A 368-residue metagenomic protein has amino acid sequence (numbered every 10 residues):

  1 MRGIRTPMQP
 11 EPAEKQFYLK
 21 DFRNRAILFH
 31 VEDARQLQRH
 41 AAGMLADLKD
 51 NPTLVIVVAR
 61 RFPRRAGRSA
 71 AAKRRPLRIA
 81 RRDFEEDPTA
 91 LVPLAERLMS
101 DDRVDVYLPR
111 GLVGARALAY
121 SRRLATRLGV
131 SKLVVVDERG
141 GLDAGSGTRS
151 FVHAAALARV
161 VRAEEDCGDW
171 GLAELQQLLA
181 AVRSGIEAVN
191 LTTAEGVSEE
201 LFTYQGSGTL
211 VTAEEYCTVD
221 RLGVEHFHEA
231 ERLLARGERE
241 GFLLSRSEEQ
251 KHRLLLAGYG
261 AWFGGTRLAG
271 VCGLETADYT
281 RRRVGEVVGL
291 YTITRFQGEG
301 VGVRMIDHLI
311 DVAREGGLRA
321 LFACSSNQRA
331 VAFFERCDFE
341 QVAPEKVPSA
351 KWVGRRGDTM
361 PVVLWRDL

Functional and structural regions predicted by a protein language model:
M1-L255, L274: C-terminal catalytic "cap/lid" subdomain
F242-Y291: A conserved beta-strand-loop-helix scaffold within acyl/acetyltransferase catalytic domains
V271, V303, V342-P344: Residue-level detector of high-confidence beta-strand sites
T292, G298-D311, R336: Conserved acetyl-CoA-binding loop-helix of GNAT-fold acetyltransferases
A313-S326: Conserved GNAT acetyl-CoA-binding A-motif
S326-Q328, V347-L368: C-terminal "cap" of GNAT-fold acetyltransferases
E335-E345: Conserved acetyl-CoA-binding loop of GNAT-fold acetyltransferases
